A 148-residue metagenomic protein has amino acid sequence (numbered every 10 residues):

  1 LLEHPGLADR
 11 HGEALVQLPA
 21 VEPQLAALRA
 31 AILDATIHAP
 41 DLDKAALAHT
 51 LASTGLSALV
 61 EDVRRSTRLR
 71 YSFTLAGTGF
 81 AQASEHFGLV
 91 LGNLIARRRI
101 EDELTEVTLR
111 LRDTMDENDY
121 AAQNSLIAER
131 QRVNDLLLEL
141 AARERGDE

Functional and structural regions predicted by a protein language model:
L1-A39: Segments forming glycine/polar-rich beta-alpha architectures that bind adenosine-containing cofactors
A30-E148: Bacterial replisome coupling helices
